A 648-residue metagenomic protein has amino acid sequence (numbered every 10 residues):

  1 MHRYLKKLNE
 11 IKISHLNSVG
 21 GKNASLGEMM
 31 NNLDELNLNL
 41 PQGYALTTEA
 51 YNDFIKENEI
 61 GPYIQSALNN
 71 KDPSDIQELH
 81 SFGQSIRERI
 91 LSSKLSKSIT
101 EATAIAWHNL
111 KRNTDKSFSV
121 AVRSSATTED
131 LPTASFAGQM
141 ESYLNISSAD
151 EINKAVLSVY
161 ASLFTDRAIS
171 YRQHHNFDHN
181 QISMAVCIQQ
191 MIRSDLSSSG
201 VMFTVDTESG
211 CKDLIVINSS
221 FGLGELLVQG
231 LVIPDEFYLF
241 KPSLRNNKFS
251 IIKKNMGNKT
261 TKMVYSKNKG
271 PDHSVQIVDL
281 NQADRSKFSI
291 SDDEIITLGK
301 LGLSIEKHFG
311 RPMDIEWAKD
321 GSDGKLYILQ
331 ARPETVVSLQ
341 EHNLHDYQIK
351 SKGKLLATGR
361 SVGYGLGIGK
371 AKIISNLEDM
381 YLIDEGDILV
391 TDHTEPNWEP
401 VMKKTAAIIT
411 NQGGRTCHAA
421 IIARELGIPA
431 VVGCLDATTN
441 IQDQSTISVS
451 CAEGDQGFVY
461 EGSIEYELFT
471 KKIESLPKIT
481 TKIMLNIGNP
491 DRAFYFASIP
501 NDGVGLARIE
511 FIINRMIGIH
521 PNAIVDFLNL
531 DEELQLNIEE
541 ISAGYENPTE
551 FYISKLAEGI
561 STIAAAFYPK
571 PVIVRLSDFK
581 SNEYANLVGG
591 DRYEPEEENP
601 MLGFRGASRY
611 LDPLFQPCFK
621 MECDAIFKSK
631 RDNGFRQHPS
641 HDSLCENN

Functional and structural regions predicted by a protein language model:
M1-C187, Q282-D293, E306, G310 (+9 more regions): N-terminal beta-alpha lobe that positions the nucleotide/phosphoryl donor in ATP/NTP-coupled carboxylate activation
A121, A126-F136, M140-E141, E151 (+5 more regions): Conserved alpha/beta-domain cores
F136-S170, S194-K269, L329-R360, K404-N411 (+5 more regions): Extended active-site and interfacial segments that coordinate phosphate-rich ligands in large catalytic machineries
G138, G310-T335: Conserved metal-phosphate-binding beta-hairpin within the catalytic cores of diverse ATP-dependent phosphoryl-transfer
L214-D314, K319, R360-Y364, T391 (+4 more regions): Conserved catalytic alpha/beta cores of large enzymes that bind or transform nucleotide phosphates and polynucleotides
S322, V336-S338, A357-S361, G365-I388 (+2 more regions): Acidic, glycine-rich flexible loop/linker segments
N343-H393, V588-L602, R609, Q616-F627: Non-catalytic terminal/interface segments that mediate subunit docking, oligomerization, and allosteric communication
